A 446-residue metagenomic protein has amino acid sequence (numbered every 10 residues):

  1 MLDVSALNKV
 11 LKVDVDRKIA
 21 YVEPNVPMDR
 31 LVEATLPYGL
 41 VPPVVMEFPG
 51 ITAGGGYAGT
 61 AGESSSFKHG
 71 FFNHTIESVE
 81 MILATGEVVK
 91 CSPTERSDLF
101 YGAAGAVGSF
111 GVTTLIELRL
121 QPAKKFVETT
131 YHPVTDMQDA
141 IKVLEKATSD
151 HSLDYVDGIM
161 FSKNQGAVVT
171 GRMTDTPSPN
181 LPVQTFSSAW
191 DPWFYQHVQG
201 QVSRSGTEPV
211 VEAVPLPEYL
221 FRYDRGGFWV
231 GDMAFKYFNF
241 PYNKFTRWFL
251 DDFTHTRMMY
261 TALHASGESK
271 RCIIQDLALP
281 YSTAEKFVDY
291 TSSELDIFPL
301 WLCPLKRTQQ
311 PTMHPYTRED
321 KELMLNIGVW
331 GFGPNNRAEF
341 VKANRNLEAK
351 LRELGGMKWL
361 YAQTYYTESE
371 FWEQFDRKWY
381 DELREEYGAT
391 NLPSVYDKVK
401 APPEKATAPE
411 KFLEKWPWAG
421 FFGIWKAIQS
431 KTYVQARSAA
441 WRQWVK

Functional and structural regions predicted by a protein language model:
M1-K446: Noncatalytic alpha-helical scaffold of FAD-dependent oxidoreductases
